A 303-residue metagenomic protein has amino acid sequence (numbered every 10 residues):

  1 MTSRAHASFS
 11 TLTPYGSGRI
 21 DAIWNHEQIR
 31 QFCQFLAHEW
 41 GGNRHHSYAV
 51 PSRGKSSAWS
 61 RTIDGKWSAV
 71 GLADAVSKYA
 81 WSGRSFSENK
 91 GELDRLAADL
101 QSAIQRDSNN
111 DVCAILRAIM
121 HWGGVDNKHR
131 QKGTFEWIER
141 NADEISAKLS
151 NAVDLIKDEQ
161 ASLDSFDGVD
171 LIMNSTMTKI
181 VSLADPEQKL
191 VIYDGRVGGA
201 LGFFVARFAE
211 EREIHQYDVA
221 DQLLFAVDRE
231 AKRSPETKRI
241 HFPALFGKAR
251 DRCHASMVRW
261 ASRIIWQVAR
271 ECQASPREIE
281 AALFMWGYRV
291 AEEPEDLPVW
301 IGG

Functional and structural regions predicted by a protein language model:
M1-G71, D194-A200, F204-G303: C-terminal accessory module of base-excision DNA glycosylases/AP lyases that mediates lesion recognition and DNA
I23-E27, R84, E88-G91, R95 (+6 more regions): Alpha-helix boundary/N-cap detector
S57-A58, T62-S165: Long, highly charged, low-complexity intrinsically disordered interaction regions that mediate electrostatic DNA/RNA
D111-A118, I172, T176, Y193 (+1 more regions): Residue-level detector of well-ordered alpha-helical segments, enriched for hydrophobic/aromatic packing positions
N127-R130, E187-Q188, A291-E293: Short helix-capping/linker segments at secondary-structure and domain boundaries
A161-P186: Helix-hairpin-helix
P186-K189, R207: Anionic ligand-binding catalytic core segments
